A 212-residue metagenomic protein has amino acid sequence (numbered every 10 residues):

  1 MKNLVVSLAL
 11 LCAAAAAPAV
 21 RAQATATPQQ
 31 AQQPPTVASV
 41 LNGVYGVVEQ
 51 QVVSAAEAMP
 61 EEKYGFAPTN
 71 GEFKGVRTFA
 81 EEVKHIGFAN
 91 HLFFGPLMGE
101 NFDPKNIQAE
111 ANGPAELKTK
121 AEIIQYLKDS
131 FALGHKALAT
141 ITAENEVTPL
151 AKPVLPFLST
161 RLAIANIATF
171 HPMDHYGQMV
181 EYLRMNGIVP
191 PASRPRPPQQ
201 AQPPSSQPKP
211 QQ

Functional and structural regions predicted by a protein language model:
M1-L4: Positively charged n-region of N-terminal signal peptides that target proteins for export
S7-A16: Bacterial N-terminal signal peptides
P18-A22: Sec/Tat signal peptide C-region and signal peptidase I cleavage site
A24-Q50: Short N-terminal segments immediately surrounding and downstream of signal-peptide cleavage
T27-V37, E100-E116: Acidic/histidine-rich, surface-exposed loop or edge segments in extracytoplasmic proteins
N42, G46-V53, G65-E110, K152-S205: Short, contiguous alpha-helical
V44, N112-A151, T160-M173: Acidic/histidine-rich alpha-helical segments that form the ligand environment of transition-metal centers
S54, F88-L92, K136, T140-E144: Glycine-rich, acidic and aromatic/proline-enriched surface loops and short helix-turn segments that act as binding
